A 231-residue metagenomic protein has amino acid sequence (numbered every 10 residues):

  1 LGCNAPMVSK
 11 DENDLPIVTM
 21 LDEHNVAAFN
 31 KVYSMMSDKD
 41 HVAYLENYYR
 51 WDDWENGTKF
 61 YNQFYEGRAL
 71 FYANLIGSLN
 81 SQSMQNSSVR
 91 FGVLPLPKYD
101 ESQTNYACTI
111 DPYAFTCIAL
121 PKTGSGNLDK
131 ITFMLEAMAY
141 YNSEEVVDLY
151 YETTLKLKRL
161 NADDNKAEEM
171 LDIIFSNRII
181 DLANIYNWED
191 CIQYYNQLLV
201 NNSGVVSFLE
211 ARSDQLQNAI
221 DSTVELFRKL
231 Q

Functional and structural regions predicted by a protein language model:
L1, M36, R68, A73-S78 (+2 more regions): Short, flexible loop/turn elements at secondary-structure junctions
L1-W54: Glycine-centered hinge/linker elements that transmit conformational signals in sensory and ligand-binding systems
F29-Y33, Y61, I131-A139: Non-transmembrane alpha-helical segments in soluble domains of secreted/periplasmic/extracellular proteins
M36-D40, M138-N142, I220: Sec/Tat-exported extracytoplasmic proteins
D38-R50, F71-A73, R90-L94, E144-Y150: Acidic/polar loop patches that form or flank catalytic/metal-binding clefts of enzymes that bind anionic ligands
W54-Y72, S81-Q82: Short helices/loops that flank or line small-molecule/ion binding pockets
S83-L155: Extracytoplasmic/periplasmic substrate-recognition and gating elements
K122-G124, L128-T132, N142-Q231: Conserved C-terminal helix/tail region of periplasmic/extracytoplasmic solute-binding proteins
